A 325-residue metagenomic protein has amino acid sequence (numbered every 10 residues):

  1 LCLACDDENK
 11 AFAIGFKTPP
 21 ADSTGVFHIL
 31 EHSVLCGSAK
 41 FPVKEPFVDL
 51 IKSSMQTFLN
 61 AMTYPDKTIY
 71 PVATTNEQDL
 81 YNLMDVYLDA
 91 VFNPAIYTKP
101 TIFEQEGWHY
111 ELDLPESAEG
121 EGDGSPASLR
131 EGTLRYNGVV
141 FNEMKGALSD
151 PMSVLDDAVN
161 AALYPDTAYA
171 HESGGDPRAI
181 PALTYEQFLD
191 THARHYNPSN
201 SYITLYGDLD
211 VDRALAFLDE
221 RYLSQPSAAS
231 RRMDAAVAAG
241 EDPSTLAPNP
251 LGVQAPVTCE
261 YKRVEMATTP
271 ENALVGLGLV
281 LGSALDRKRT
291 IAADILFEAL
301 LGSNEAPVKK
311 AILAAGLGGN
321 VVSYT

Functional and structural regions predicted by a protein language model:
L1-E8: N- or domain-start disorder-to-order transition segments that initiate the globular core
E8, S23, D286-R287: Short glycine/serine/proline-enriched coil/turn segments at secondary-structure junctions
E8-I14: Short, conserved catalytic-motif segment at the N-terminal edge
G15-G25: Short pre-active-site segment immediately N-terminal to the catalytic Zn-binding motif
K17-P19, S33-P250, Q254-T258, R263-A292 (+1 more regions): Charge-rich, well-structured scaffold segments of protease-associated domains
V26, L30-V34: Active-site His/Glu-centered metal-binding helix of metallohydrolases
